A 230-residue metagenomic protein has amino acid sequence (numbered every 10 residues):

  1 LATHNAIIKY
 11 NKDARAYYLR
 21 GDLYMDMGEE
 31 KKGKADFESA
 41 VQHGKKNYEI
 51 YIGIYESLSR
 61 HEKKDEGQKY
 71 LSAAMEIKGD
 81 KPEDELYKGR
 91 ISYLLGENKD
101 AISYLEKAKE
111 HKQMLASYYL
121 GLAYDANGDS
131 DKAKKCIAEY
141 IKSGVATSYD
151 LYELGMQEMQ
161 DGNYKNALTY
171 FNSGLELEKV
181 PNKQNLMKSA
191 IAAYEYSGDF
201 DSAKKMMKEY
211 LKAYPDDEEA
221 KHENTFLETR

Functional and structural regions predicted by a protein language model:
T3-H4, F37, L71, L105 (+3 more regions): Hydrophobic/aromatic packing residues within the alpha-helices of TPR/SEL1-like helical repeat arrays
K9-Y10, H43, E76-I77, K109-H111 (+3 more regions): Structural marker of alpha-solenoid helical repeat scaffolds
R15, E49, E83, L115-S117 (+3 more regions): Start-of-helix register in tetratricopeptide repeats
D26, S57-H61, L94-L95, A126 (+4 more regions): Register position in tetratricopeptide repeats
